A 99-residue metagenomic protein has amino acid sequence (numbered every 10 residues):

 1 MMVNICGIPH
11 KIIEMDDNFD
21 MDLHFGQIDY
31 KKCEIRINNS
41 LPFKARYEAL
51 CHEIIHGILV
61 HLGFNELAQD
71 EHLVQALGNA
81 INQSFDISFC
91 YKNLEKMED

Functional and structural regions predicted by a protein language model:
M1-A45, H61-D99: Metalloprotease/metallohydrolase-associated module, dominated by Zn2+-dependent proteases
E48-V60: Active-site recognition of the HExxH zinc-binding catalytic motif
